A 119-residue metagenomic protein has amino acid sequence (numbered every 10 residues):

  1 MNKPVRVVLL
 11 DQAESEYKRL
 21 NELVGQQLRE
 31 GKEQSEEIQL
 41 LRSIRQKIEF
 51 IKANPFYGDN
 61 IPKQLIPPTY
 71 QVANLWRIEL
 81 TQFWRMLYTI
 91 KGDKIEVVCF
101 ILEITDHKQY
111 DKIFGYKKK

Functional and structural regions predicted by a protein language model:
M1-E49: Arg/Lys-rich, positively charged N-terminal/basic patches that mediate binding to nucleic acids
N2-R6, G25-Q34, T69-K119: Enriched for short, Lys/Arg-rich terminal
L41, P55-D59, T105: Glycine-centered flexibility motif
E49-I78: A short, surface-exposed loop/turn module that caps and links secondary-structure elements
